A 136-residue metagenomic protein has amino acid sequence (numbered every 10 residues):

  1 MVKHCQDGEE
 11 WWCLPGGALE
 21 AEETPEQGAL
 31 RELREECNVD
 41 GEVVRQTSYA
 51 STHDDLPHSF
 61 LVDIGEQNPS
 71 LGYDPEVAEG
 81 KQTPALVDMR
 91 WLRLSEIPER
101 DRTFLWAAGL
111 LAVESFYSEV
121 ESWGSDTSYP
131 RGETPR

Functional and structural regions predicted by a protein language model:
M1-L14, G41-R45: N-terminal strand-loop-strand
K3, L61-D63, R90-R93: Short, well-ordered beta-strand micro-motif
Q6, A50-H53, E96-P98: Residue-level detector of flexible, active-site-proximal loop/helix-junction positions within diverse enzyme catalytic
E9-W11, G72-R136: Nudix hydrolase/Nudix homology domain
A18-A21: A short, internal acetyl-CoA/4′-phosphopantetheine-binding micro-motif in the GNAT/acyltransferase core
E23-G28: N-terminal phosphate-binding loop and adjacent alpha-helix
N38-A78: Active-site segment of metal-dependent pyrophosphate-handling enzymes, primarily the Nudix hydrolase catalytic core
